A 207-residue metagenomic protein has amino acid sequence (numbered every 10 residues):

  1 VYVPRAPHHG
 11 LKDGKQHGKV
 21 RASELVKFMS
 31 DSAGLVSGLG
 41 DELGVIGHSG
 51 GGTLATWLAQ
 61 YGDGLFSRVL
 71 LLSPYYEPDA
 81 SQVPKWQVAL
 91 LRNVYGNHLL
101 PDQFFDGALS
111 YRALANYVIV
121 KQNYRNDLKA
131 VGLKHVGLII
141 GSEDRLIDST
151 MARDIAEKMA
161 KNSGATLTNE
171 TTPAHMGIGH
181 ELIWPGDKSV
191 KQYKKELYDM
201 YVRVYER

Functional and structural regions predicted by a protein language model:
V1-D13: Conserved alpha/beta-hydrolase
L11-L39: Catalytic nucleophile-loop/oxyanion-hole region of alpha/beta-hydrolase and closely related hydrolase-like folds
K15-S23, D102-G107, I140: Second-shell loop/turn segments in exported
I46-G51, A55: Gly/Ala-rich beta-loop-alpha elbow adjacent to hydrolase catalytic centers
S49, Y75, S142-D144: Residue-level signal for short, function-critical loop segments
W57-Y61: Active-site signature of alpha/beta-hydrolase-fold catalytic machinery across serine- and Asp/Cys-nucleophile hydrolases
F66-A115: Hydrolase active-site cap/lid region
L109-G179, V190-V202: Serine-hydrolase catalytic core
